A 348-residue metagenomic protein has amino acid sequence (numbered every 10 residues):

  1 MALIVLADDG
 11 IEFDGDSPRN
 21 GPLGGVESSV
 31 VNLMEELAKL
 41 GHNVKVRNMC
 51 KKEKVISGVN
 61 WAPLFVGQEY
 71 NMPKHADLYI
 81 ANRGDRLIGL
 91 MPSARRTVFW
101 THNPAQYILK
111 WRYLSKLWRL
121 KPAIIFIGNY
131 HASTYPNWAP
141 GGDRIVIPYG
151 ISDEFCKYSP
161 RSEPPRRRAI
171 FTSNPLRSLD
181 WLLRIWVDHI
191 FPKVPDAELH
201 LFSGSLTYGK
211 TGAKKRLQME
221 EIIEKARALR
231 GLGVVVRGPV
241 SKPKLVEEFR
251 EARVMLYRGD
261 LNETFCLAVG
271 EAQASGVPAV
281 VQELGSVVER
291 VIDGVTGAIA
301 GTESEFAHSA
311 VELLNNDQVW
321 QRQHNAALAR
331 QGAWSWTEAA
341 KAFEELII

Functional and structural regions predicted by a protein language model:
N48-K121, Y130: Extended catalytic core of nucleotide-activated donor transferases of GT-like folds
P122-P136, P140-K157: Donor nucleotide-sugar binding/catalytic pocket of nucleotide-sugar-dependent glycosyltransferases
D153, R161-A228, V236-P239: Conserved catalytic-core segment of nucleotide-activated headgroup transferases in glycan assembly
D180, V246, V269-A274, V288-E289: Short alpha-helical segment that forms part of, or immediately flanks, the ligand-binding pocket in carbohydrate-active
R250-T264, V277: Acidic donor-binding loop of glycosyltransferase active sites
D260-L261, V277, V281-V288, T302-E303: Short glycine-rich donor-binding/catalytic loop of glycosyltransferases that coordinates the nucleotide-sugar
D293-S304, E312-D317: Conserved acidic donor-binding segment of nucleotide-sugar-dependent glycosyltransferases
Q318-I347: A charged, aromatic-enriched C-terminal amphipathic alpha-helix characteristic of glycosyltransferases across folds
